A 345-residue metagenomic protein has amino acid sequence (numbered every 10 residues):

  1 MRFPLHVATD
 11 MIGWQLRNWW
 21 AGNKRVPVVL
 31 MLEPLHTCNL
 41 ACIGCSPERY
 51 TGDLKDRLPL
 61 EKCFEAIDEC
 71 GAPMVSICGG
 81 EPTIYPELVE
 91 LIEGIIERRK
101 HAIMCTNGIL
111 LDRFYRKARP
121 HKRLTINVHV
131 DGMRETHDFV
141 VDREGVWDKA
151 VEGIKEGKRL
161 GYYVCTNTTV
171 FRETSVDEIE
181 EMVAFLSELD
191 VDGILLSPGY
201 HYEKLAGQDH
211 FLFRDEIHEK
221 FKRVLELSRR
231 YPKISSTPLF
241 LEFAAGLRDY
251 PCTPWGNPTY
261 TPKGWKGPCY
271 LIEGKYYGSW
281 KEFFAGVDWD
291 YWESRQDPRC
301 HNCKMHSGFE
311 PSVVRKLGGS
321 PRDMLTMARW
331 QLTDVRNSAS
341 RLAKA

Functional and structural regions predicted by a protein language model:
R2-K117, H121-K122, W330, A345: Conserved alpha-helical substructure of the radical SAM core
V29, K222, P232-A328: Accessory C-terminal segments flanking Radical SAM cores
P34, G108-I109, V130-R134, D323: Short, acidic/turn-prone active-site loops that include or flank metal/cofactor- and phosphate-binding residues
E48, C78, H129, S197 (+2 more regions): Conserved residues at the C-terminal ends of beta-strands
T51, E81, G132, Y200 (+1 more regions): Flexible, active-site-proximal loop/turn residues at the rims of small-molecule/cofactor binding pockets and catalytic
G52, I84, D112, E135 (+3 more regions): Generic structural signal for helix capping and beta-alpha/helix-loop junctions
L58, K122, N127-D131, F139-N257 (+3 more regions): Radical SAM enzyme [4Fe-4S]-AdoMet core and its adjacent flexible, acidic and glycine-rich loops/tails across
G318, M324-A345: Iron-sulfur (Fe-S) cluster-binding modules
